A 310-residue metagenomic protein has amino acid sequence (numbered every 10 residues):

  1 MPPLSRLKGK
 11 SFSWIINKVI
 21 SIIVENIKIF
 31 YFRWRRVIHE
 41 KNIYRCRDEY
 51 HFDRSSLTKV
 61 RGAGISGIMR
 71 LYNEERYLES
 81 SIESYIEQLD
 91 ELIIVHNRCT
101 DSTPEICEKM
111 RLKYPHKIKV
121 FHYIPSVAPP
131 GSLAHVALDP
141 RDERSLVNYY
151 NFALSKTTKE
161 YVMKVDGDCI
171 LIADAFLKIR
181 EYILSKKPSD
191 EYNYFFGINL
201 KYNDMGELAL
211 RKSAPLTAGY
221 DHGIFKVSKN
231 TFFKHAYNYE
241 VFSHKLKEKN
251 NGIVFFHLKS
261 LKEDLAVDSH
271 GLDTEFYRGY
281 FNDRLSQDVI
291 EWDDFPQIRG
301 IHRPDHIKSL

Functional and structural regions predicted by a protein language model:
G9-T58, V136-L154, C169-L310: Catalytic-site signature of metal-activated, phosphate-bearing donor transferases, centered on the GT-A/GT-A-like
H51-G62, E105-Y161: Active-site-proximal specificity loops/subdomain of glycosyltransferases
R61-E83, R98: Active-site beta-to-alpha loop of glycosyltransferases that engages the nucleotide-sugar donor
L71, S84, Q88, N97-L112: Ser/Thr-glycine-rich phosphate-binding loops at phosphate-binding pockets of nucleotides, nucleotide cofactors
S80-S84, I106, K178-Y182: A short acidic, amphipathic alpha-helical/loop segment
D90-D101, K119-P125: Short beta-strand/loop segment that forms part of the nucleotide-sugar
K159-I170: Short beta-strand-to-loop acidic/aromatic patch adjacent to the donor-nucleotide binding site
